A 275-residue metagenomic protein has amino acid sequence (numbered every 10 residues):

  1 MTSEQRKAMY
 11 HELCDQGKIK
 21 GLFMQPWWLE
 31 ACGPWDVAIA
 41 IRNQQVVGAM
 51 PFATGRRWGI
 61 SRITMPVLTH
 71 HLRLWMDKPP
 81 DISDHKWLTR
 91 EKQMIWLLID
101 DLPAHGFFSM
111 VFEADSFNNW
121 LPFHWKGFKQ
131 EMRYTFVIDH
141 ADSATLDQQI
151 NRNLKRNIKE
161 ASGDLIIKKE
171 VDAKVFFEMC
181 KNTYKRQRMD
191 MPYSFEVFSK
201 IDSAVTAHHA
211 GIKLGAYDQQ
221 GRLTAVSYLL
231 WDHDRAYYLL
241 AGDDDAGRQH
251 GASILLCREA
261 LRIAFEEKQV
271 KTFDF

Functional and structural regions predicted by a protein language model:
T2-N43, A49-G59, A114-A141, T145-Q249: A conserved beta-strand-loop-helix scaffold within acyl/acetyltransferase catalytic domains
W58-F128, D234-F275: Acyl-donor binding region in acyl/amide transferases
